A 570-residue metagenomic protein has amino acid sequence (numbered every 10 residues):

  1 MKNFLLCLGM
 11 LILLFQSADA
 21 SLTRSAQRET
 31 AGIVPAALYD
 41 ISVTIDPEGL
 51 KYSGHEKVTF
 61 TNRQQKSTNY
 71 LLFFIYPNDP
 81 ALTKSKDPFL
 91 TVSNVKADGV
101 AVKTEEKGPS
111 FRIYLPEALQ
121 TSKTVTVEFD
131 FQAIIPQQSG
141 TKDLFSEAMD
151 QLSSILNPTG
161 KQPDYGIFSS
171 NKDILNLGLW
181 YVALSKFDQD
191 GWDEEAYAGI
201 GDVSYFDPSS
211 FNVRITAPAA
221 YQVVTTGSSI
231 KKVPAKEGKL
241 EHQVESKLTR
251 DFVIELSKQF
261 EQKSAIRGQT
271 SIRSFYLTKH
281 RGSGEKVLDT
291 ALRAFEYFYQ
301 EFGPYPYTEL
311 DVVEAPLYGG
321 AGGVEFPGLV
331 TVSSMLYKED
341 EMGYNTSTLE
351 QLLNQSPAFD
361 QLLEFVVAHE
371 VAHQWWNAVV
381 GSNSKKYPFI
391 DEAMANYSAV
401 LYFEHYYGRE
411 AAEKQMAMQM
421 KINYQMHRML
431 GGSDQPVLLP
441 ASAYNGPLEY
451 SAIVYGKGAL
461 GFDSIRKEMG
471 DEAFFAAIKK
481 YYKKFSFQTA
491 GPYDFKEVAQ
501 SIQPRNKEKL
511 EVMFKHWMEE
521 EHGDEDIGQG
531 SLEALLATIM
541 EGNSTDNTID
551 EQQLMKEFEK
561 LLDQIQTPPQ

Functional and structural regions predicted by a protein language model:
F15-S53, N171: N-terminal, polar/Ser/Thr-rich
T68-V100: Solvent-exposed beta-hairpin/edge-strand motifs
D87-P163: A surface-exposed beta-strand-loop module
D130-E255, Q259: Extended, low-hydrophobicity, Ser/Thr/Pro/Gly-biased non-transmembrane segments
V213, E261-Q374, A378-Y387, S398: Juxtacatalytic substrate-recognition/specificity segment
E392, N396-L460, E468, F485 (+2 more regions): Acidic/His/Gly-enriched intrinsically disordered linker/tail segments that often contain short helix/coil "MoRF-like"
E410, S451-D526: Amphipathic alpha-helical substructures
G523-Q570: Long, His/Glu/Asp-enriched segments that create or flank divalent metal/ion-associated functional microenvironments
